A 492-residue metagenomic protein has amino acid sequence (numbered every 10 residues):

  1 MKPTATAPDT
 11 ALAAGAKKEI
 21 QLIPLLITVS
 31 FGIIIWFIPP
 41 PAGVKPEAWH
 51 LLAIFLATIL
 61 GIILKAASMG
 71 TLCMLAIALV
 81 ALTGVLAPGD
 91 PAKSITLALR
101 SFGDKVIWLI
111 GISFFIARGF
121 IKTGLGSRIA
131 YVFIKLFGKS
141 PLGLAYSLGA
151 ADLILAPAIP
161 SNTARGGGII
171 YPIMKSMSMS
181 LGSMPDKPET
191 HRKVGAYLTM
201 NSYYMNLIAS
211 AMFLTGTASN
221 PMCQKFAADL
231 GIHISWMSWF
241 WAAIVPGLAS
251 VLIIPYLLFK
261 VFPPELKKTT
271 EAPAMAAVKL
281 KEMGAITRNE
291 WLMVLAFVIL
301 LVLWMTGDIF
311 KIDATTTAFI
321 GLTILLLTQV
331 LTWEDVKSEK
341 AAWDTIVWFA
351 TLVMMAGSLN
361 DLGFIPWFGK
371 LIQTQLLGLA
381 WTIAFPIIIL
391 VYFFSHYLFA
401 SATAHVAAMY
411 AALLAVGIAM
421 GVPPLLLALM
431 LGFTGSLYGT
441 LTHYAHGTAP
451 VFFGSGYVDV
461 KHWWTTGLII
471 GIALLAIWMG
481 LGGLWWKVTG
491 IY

Functional and structural regions predicted by a protein language model:
M1-L109, D229-I232, S238-K370, H462 (+2 more regions): Hydrophobic transmembrane alpha-helices of multi-pass small-molecule transporters
T28-G32, A53-L60, L148-I154, S202-M205 (+3 more regions): Hydrophobic, membrane-inserted alpha-helices
P40, T71, L75-D186, E339-T345 (+1 more regions): Membrane-embedded alpha-helical segments and adjacent helix-loop junctions characteristic of multi-pass solute
F114, D152-K175, L181, E189-I234 (+5 more regions): Alpha-helical transmembrane segments and, especially, the helix-loop junctions at the ends of these helices
L142, G195, W236, A314 (+3 more regions): Membrane-helix interface/capping residues of multi-pass secondary transporters
L142-A150, R192, A196-T199, W236 (+2 more regions): Transmembrane alpha-helical segments of multi-pass small-molecule transport proteins
S147-L148, N201, A242, I320 (+2 more regions): Hydrophobic core positions of alpha-helical segments in small-molecule transporters and transporter systems
S180-K187, L207, I244, T351-M355 (+1 more regions): C-terminal transmembrane helix pair
